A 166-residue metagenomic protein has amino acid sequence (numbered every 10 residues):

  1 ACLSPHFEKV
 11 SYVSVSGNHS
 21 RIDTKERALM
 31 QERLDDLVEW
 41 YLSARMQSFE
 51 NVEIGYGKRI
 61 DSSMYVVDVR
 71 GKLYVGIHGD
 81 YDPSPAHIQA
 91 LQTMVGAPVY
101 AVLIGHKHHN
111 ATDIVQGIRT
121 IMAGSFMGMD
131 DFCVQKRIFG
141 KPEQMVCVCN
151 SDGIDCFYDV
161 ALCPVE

Functional and structural regions predicted by a protein language model:
A1-F49: Core catalytic region of metal-dependent phosphoesterases/phosphodiesterases, especially metallo-beta-lactamase-like
Q31-S63, V69-V165: Conserved beta-sheet core of the metallophosphoesterase superfamily
